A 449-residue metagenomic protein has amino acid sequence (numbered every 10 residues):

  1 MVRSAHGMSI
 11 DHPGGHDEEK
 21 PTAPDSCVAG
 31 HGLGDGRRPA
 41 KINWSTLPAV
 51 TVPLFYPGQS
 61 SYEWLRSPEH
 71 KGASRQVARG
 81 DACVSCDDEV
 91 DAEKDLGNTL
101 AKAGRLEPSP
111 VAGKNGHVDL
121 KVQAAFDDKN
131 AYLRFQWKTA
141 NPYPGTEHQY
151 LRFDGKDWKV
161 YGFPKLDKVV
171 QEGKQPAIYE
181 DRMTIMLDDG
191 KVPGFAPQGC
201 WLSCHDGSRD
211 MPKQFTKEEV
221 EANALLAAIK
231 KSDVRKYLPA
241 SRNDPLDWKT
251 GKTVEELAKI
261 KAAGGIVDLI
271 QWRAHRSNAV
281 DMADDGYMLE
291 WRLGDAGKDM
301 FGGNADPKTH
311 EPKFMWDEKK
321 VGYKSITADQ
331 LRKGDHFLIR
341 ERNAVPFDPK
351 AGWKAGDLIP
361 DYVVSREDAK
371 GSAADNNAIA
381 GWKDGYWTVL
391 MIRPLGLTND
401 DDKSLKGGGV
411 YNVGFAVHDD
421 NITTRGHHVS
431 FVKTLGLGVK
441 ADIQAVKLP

Functional and structural regions predicted by a protein language model:
A5-G7, P13, E18-D35, A73: Acidic, proline/serine/threonine- and glycine-rich low-complexity intrinsically disordered segments
C27-G30, R79-V90, C204: The canonical Cys-X-X-Cys-His
G36-A78, E93-Q123, G145-T146: Sequence context of c-type cytochrome heme-c attachment sites
G36-L65, R152-G356, T398-P449: Acidic/polar low-complexity flexible segments
L120-Q123, N376-W382: Beta-strand-rich interaction surfaces with strong enrichment in secreted/lumenal proteins
N130-W137, W387-R393: Short, well-ordered beta-strand segments enriched in hydrophobic/aromatic residues
S372-A374, G381, V389-L397: A beta-strand/beta-hairpin structural motif
A378-G385, D402-K406: Exposed beta-sheet edge/beta-hairpin loop segments within beta-rich domains
